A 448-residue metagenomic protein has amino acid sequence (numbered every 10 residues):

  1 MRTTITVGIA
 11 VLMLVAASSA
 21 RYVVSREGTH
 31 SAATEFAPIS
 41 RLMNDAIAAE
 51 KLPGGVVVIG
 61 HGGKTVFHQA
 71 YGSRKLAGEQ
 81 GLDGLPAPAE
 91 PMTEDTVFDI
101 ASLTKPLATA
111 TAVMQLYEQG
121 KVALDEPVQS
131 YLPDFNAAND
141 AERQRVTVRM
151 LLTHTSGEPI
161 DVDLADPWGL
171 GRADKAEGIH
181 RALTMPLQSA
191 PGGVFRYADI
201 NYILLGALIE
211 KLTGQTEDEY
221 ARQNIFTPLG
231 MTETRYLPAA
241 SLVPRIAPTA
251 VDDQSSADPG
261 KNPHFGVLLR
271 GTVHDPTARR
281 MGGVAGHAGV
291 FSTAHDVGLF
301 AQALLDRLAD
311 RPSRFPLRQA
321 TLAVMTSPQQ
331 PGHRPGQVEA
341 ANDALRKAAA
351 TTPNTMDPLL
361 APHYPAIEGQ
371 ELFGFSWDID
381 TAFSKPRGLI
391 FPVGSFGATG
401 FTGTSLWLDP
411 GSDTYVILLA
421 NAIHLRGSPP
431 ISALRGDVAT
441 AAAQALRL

Functional and structural regions predicted by a protein language model:
M1-T4: Positively charged n-region of N-terminal signal peptides that target proteins for export
L12-H30: Bacterial Sec-dependent signal peptides at the C-terminal "C-region" and cleavage site
A32-F98, K121-A123, A138, H180 (+2 more regions): Short, conserved catalytic-motif segment at the N-terminal edge
A37-N44, V57, G63, D99-D125 (+3 more regions): Active-site SXXK
K75, N139-V393: Short, surface-exposed loop or secondary-structure junction motifs that flank catalytic or metal-binding residues
L124-N139, T227-L229: Short, glycine/proline-biased beta-turn/loop segments that scaffold the active-site neighborhood
G289, S395, T402-Y415: Short, surface-exposed beta-strand/loop micro-motifs that present aromatic residues
A422-L434: A short acidic/glycine-rich loop-to-helix N-cap element
